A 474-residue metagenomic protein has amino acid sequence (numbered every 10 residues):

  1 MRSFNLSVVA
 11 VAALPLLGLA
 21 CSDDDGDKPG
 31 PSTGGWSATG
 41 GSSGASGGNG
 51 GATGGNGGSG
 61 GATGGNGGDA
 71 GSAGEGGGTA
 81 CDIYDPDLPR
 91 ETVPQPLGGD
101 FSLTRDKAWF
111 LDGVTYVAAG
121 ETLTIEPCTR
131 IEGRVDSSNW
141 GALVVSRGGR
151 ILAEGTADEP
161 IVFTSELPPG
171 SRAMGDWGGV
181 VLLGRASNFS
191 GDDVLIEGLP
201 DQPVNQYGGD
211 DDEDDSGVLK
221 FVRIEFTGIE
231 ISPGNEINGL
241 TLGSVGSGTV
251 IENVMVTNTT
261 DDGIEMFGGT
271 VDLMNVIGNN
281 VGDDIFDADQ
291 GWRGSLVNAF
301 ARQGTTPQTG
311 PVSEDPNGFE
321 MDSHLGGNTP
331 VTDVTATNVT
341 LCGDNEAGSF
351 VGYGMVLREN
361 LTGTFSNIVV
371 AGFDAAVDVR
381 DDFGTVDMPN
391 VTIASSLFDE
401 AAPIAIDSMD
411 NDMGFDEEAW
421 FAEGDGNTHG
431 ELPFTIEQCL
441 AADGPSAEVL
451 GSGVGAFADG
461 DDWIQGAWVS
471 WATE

Functional and structural regions predicted by a protein language model:
M1-L19: Sec-dependent bacterial lipoprotein signal peptides
S7-A10, G44, D69, E448 (+1 more regions): Detector for intrinsically disordered, low-structure N-terminal pre-sequences
L19-I83: Ser/Thr-rich, Pro/Gly/Ala-heavy low-complexity intrinsically disordered linkers and tails of secreted extracellular
T79-T124, R134-R150, G155-T156, P160-D261 (+2 more regions): Extracellular beta-rich repeat passengers
R130-E132: Primarily the HKD phosphodiesterase
